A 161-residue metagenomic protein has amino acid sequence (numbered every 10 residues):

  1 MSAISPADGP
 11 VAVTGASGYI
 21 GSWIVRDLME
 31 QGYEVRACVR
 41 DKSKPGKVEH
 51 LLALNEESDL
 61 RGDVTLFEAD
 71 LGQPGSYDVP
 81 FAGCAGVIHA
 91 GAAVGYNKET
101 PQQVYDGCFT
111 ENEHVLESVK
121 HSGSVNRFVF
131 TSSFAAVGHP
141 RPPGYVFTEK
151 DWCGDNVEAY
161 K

Functional and structural regions predicted by a protein language model:
A3-E34, C38: N-terminal Rossmann NAD(P)H-binding glycine-rich loop of SDR-like oxidoreductase domains
G9-S22, D70, G91-G95, Q102-Y105 (+1 more regions): A six-helix transmembrane bundle that forms the core substrate pathway of small-molecule transporters
E34-R36, T65, V129: A structural signal for isolated positions on well-ordered beta-strands in alpha/beta enzyme cores
V35-V48, L52-A53, F134-V146: Juxtamembrane interfacial secondary-structure elements that flank transmembrane helices in multi-pass membrane proteins
K42-E49, A53-T110: NAD(P)H-binding glycine-rich loop region in Rossmannoid oxidoreductase-like domains and their noncatalytic homologs
H89, K98-K161: Conserved Rossmann-fold NAD(P)-dependent oxidoreductase catalytic core, especially the SDR/UDP-sugar
